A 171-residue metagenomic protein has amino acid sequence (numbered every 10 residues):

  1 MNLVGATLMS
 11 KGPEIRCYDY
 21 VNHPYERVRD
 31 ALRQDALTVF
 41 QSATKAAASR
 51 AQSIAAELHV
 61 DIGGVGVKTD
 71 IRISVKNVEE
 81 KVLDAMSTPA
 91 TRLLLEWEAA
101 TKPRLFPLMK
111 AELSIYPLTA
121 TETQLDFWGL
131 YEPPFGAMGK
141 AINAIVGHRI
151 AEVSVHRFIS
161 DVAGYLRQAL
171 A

Functional and structural regions predicted by a protein language model:
N2-D70: Hydrophobic ligand-binding cavity/cleft-lining segments
G12-Y18, A90-R92, L108-K110, E122-D126: Intrinsic-disorder/low-complexity, polar/charged segments enriched in Ser/Thr/Lys/Arg/Asp/Glu/Gln
N22-E26, V82-A90, S114-Q124: A short, structured loop/turn motif at beta-sheet edges
V28-L32, L125-F127, V162: Hydrophobic pocket/interface hotspot
I71-D84, M109-P117: Hydrophobic/aromatic beta-strand elements that line small-molecule binding cavities or substrate pockets in beta-rich
T91-A99: Short Pro/Gly-enriched beta-strand edge/turn motifs at strand-loop
A100-E152: Beta-strand/loop substructures that line and gate deep hydrophobic ligand-binding cavities in soluble
I159-A171: Short, highly charged C-terminal tails/helix-capping segments
